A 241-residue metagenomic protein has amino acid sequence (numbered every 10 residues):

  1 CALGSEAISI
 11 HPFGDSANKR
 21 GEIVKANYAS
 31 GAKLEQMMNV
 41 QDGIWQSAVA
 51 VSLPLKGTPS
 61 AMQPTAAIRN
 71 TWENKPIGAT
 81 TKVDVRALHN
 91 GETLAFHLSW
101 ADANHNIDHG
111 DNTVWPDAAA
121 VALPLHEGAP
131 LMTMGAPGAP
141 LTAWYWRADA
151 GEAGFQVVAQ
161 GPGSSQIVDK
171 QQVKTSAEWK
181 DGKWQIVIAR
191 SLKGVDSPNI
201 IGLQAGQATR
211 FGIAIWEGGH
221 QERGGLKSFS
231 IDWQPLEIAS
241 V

Functional and structural regions predicted by a protein language model:
G4-P64, D108-K180, E222-S240: Extracellular/luminal beta-rich ligand-recognition and adhesion surfaces characterized by aromatic-Gly/Pro-enriched
Q41, A48-N90, H97-D102, A120: Extracytoplasmic c-type cytochrome modules immediately beyond a signal peptide or single-pass transmembrane anchor
I77-T81, L88-E92, T113-W115, K180-G182 (+1 more regions): Solvent-exposed loop and beta-edge segments used for protein-protein assembly and interaction
H89, W100-D102, L125-E127, R190-L192 (+1 more regions): A mature extracytoplasmic/lumenal domain signature
T93-W100, W184-R190: Short, well-ordered beta-strand segments enriched in hydrophobic/aromatic residues
H97, A101-I107, L192-N199: Charged, amphipathic alpha-helical segments
D108-P116, V195-G218: Short, surface-exposed ligand- or partner-binding patches at beta-edge/loop junctions that are enriched in aromatics
K174-I186, P198-A205: Exposed beta-sheet edge/beta-hairpin loop segments within beta-rich domains
